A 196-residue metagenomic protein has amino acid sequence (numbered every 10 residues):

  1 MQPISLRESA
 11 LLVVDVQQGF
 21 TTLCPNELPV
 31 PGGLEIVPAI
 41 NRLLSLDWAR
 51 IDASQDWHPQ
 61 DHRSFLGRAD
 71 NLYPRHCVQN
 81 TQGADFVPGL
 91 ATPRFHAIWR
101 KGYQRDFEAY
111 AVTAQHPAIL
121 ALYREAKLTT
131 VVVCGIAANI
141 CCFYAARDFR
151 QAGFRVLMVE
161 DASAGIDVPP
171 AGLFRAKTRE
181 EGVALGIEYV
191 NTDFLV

Functional and structural regions predicted by a protein language model:
M1-L12, Q17, N26, E35-R50 (+1 more regions): Active-site-adjacent betaalpha module
G19, H58-H62, C141: Short, active-site-adjacent cap segments at secondary-structure transitions
F20-L23, L66-D70: A generic short-segment signal for beta-strand/edge and adjacent turn/coil regions
T21-P31: Acidic/histidine-rich helix-loop elements that form or flank divalent-metal/phosphate-binding sites at the catalytic
D52-D56: Short beta-strand segments at enzyme active-site cores
W57-H58, S163: Glycine-rich beta-alpha junction loops
D61-L66, P169-P170: Metal-dependent catalytic neighborhoods of phosphoester/phosphodiester hydrolases
